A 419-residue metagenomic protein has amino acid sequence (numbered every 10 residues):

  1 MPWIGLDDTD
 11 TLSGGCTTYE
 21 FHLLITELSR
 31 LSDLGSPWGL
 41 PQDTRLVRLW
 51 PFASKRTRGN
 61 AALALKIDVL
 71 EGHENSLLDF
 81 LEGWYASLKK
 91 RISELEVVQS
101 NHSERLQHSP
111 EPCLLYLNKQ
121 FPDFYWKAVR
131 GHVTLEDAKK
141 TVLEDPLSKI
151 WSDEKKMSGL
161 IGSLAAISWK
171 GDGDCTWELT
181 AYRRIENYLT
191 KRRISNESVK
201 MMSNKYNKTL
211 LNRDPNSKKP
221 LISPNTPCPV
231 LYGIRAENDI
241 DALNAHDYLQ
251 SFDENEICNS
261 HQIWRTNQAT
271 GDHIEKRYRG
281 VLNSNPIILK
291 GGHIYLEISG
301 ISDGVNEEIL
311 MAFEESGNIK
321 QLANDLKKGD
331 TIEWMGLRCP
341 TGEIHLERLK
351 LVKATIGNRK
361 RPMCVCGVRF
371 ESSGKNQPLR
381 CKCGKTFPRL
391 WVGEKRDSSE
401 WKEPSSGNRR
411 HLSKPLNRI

Functional and structural regions predicted by a protein language model:
P2-R48: N-terminal ordered "arm"
T44-L65: Short, charge-patterned binding micro-sites
E74-G271: Long, hydrophobic alpha/beta structural blocks
D272-G291, N358-P362: Structural detector for short beta-strands of small beta-barrel domains
Y278-N285, K328-G342: Flexible glycine-rich surface loops and low-complexity tracts that mediate binding to linear polymers
N285-S316: OB-fold (S1/OB) nucleic-acid-binding surfaces
G317-E333: Short nucleic-acid-contacting surface segments enriched for D/E, G, S/T with interspersed K/R
K350-R418: Cys/His-rich short segments
